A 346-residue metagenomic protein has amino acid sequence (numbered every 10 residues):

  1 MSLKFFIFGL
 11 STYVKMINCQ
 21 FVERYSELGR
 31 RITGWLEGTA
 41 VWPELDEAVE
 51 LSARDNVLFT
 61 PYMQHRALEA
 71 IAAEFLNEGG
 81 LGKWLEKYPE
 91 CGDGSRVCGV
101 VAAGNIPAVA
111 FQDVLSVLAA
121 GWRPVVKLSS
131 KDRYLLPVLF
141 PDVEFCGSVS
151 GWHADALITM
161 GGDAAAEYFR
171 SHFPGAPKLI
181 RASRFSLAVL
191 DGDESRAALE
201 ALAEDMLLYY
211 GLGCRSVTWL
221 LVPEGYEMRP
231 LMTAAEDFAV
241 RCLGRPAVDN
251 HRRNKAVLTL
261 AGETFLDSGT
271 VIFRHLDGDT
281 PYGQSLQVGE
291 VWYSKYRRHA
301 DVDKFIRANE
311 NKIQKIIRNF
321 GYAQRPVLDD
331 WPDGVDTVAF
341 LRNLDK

Functional and structural regions predicted by a protein language model:
M1-G99, V291-I306, K312-F320: N-terminal Rossmann-like NAD(P)+-binding subdomain of aldehyde/semialdehyde dehydrogenases
V14, N18-G29, A166, R196-A203 (+1 more regions): Well-ordered, non-membrane alpha-helical segments in soluble/globular domains
K83-D142, A156: Conserved small-residue-rich beta-alpha loop and adjacent elements that most often cradle the phosphate/pyrophosphate
L85-A102, E144-H153, G162-A165, V271-Y293: Donor nucleotide-activated moiety binding/catalytic core segment of transferases that use nucleotide-activated donors
V97, V143-Y226, D336-D345: Conserved NAD(P)+-binding/catalytic subdomain of aldehyde/semialdehyde dehydrogenases
A102-G104, S129, T159-D163, D191-D193 (+3 more regions): Structural motif
A110-F111, L136, A166-S171, L231: Short glycine-/acidic-enriched loop or helix-start segments at secondary-structure transitions that form or flank
Y210-V217, L221-K346: NAD(P)-dependent aldehyde/semialdehyde dehydrogenase
